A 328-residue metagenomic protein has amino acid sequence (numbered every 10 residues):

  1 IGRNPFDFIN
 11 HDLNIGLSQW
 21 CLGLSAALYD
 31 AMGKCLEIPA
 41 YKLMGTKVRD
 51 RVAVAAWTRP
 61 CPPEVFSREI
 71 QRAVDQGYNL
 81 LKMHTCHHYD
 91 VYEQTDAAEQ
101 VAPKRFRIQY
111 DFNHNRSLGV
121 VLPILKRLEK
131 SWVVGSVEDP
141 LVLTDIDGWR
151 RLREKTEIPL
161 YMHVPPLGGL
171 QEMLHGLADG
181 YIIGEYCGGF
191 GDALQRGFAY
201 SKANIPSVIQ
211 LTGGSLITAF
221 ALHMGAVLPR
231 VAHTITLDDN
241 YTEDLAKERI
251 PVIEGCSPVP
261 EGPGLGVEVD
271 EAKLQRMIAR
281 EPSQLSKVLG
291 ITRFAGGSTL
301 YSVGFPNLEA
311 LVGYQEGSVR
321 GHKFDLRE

Functional and structural regions predicted by a protein language model:
I1-C35, S298-V303, Y314, H322: Metal- or metallocofactor-binding catalytic centers and their adjacent structured scaffolds across diverse enzyme
I1-R3, D12, V133, T144-P159 (+2 more regions): Shared catalytic-loop signature of beta/alpha-barrel
L24, E37, L81, V137 (+2 more regions): Conserved, mostly hydrophobic/aromatic
S25-D30, Y41, D96, L122-L125 (+4 more regions): Predominant activation on well-ordered alpha-helical scaffold segments within soluble catalytic domains
G33-K34, I38-V52, S257: N-terminal amphipathic alpha-helix/helix-capping segment at the start of soluble metabolic enzymes
P39, N79, R107, P159 (+1 more regions): Residue-level detector of anion-binding/catalytic polar loops
G45-T156: Metal-dependent enolase-superfamily TIM-barrel catalytic cores that perform enediolate-based chemistry
K247-E328: C-terminal extensions of enzymes
